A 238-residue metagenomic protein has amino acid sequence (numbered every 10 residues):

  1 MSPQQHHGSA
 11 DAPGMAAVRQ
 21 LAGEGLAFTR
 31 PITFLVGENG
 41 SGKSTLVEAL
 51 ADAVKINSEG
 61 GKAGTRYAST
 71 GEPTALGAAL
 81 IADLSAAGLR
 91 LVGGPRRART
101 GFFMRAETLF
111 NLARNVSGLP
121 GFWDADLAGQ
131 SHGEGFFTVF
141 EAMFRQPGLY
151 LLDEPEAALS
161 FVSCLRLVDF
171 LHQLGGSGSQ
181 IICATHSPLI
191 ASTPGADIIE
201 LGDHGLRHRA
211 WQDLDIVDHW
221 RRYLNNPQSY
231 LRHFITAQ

Functional and structural regions predicted by a protein language model:
M1-E24: N-terminal pre-Walker A segment at the start of P-loop NTPase domains
Q20-R30, M143-R145, Q173: Phosphate-binding P-loop
P31-G64: Phosphate-binding glycine-rich loops of NTP-binding sites
I56-L89: Flexible phosphate/Mg2+-sensing switch loops adjacent to catalytic phosphate-binding sites
T100, Q146-L149, G175-I182: Loop/turn-to-beta-strand initiation segments
Q130-E154, V162-L174: GG-anchored amphipathic helix commonly corresponding to the ABC/SMC/Rad50 NBD signature/C-loop
V162-Q180, S187-Q238: C-terminal lobe/lid and adjacent interdomain/linker elements of RecA-like ASCE P-loop ATPase modules
